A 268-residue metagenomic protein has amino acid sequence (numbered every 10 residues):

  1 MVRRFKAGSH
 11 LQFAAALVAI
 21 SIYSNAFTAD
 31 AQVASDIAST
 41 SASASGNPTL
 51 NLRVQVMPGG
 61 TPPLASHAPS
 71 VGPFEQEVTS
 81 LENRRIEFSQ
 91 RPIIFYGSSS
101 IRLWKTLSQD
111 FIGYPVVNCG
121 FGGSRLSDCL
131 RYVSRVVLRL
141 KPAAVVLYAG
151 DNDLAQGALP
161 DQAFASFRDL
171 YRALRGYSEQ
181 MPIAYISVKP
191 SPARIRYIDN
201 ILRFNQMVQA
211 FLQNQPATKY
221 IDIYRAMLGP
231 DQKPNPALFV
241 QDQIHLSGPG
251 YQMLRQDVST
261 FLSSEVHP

Functional and structural regions predicted by a protein language model:
V2-A14: Bacterial N-terminal signal peptides that target proteins for export
F5, L17-I20, S35-S41: Compositionally biased, low-complexity segments
Q12-N25: Bacterial N-terminal signal peptides
N25-A44: Signal peptide processing junction and immediate N-terminal pro/mature segment of secreted/exported proteins
N47-A143: Serine-esterase "nucleophile elbow" of acetyl-processing enzymes
Q109-Y114, R131-P268: Alpha-helical cap/lid subdomain in secreted, periplasmic, or secretory-pathway luminal O-acyl-processing enzymes
